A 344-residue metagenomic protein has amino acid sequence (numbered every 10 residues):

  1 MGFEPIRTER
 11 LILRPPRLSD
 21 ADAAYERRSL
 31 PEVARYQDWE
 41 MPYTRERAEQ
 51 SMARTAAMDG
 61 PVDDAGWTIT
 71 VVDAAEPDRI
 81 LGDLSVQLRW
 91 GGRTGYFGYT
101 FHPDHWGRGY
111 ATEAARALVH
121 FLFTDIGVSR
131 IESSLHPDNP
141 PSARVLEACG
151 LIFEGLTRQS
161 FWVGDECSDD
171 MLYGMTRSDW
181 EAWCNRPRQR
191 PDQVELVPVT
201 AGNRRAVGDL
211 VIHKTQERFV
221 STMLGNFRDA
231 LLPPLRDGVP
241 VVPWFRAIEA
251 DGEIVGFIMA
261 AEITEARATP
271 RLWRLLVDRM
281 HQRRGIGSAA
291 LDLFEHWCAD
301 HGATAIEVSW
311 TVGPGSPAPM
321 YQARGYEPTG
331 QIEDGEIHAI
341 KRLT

Functional and structural regions predicted by a protein language model:
M1-Y36, T68-Q193, A261-T264, A268-T344: Acyl-donor (CoA/ACP) binding surface of acyl/acetyltransferases
R17-R35, Q189-N226: Short amphipathic alpha-helix that is part of the acyltransferase structural core
E32-T55, A65-W67, I212-L235, W244: Conserved GNAT-fold acetyl-CoA-binding loop/helix
M52, A57-M58, L135-H136: Conserved, charge-rich beta-strand/loop surface module that forms ligand/interface-binding patches within domains
D59-V62, D237-P240: Soluble sensory domains of the PAS superfamily and closely related sensory modules
